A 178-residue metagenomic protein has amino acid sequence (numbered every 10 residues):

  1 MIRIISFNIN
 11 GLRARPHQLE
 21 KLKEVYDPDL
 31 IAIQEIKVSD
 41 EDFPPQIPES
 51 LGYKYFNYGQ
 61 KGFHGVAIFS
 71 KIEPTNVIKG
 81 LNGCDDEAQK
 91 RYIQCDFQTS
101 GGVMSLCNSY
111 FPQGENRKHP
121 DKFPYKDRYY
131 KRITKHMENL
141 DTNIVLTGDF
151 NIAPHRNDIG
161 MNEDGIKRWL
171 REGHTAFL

Functional and structural regions predicted by a protein language model:
M1-E49, F63-V66: N-terminal, active-site-proximal structural segment of metallo-dependent hydrolase catalytic domains
I2-G11, V103-E115, T147: Active-site-proximal beta-strand elements of phosphoester/diester hydrolases
L19-E24, R91-G101, K131-T142: Short amphipathic alpha-helices and their capping/turn segments at secondary-structure boundaries
I31-Q34, F56-N57, V145-G148: Active-site neighborhood of phospho(di)ester-bond hydrolases with catalytic His/Asp-centered motifs
I36-G114, K118: Structured beta-strand-rich core segments of catalytic domains in phosphoester-bond hydrolases
F43-P45, P120, R156-M161: Short aromatic-enriched loop/helix-cap "lid" or pocket-rim segments at secondary-structure transitions that line
L51, D127-L178: Metal-dependent phosphoesterases centered on the DNase I-like endonuclease/exonuclease/phosphatase
